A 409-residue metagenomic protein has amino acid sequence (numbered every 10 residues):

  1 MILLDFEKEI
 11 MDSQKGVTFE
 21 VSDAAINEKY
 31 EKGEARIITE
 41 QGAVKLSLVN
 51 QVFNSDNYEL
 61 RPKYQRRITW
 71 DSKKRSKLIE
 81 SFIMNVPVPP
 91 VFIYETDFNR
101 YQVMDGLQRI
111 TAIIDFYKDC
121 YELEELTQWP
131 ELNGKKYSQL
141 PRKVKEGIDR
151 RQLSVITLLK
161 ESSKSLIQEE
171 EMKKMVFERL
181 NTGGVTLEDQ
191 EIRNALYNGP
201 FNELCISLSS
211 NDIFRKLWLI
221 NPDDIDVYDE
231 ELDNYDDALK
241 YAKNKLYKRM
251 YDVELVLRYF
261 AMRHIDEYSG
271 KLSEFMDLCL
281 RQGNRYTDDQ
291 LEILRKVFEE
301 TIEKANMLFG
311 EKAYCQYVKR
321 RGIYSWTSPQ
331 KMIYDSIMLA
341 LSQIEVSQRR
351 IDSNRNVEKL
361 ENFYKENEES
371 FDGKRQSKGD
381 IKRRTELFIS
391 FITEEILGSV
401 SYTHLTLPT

Functional and structural regions predicted by a protein language model:
E7, S13-E20, K32-T39, P62-E267 (+1 more regions): Basic- and aromatic-enriched surface patches that contact anionic nucleotides/nucleic acids
A35-N50: Conserved oxyanion/phosphate-binding beta-strand-loop segments in alpha/beta enzyme cores
I93-E95, Q128-E131, E191-A195, S269-Y286 (+1 more regions): Short alpha-helical "patches" and their helix-cap loops
K136-Q139, F201-E203, C279-K296, R355-R375: Short, mixed-charge aromatic SLiMs
L246-M307: Long, well-ordered mid-to-C-terminal structural blocks that present hydrophobic/aromatic surfaces
Q316-Y364: C-terminal hydrophobic structural anchor segments that stabilize assembly/packing rather than catalytic chemistry
R375-S399: Eukaryote-biased recognition of C-terminal alpha-helical segments
Y402-T409: Conserved small/polar residues in nucleotide/adenosyl-binding loops
